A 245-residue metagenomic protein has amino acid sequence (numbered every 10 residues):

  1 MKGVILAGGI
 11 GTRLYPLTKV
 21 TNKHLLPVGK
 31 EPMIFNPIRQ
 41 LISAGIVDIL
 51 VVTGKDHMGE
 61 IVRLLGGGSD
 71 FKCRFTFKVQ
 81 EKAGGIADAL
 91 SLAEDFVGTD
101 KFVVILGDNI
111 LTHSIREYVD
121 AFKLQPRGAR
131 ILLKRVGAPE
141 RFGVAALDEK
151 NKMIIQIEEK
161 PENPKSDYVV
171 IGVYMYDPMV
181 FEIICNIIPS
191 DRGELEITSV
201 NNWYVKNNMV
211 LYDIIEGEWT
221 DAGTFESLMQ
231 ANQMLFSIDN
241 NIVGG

Functional and structural regions predicted by a protein language model:
K2-I5, R13, P27, E31-L106 (+4 more regions): Conserved N-terminal catalytic core of the sugar/cofactor nucleotidyltransferase
K19-H24: Short alpha-helical oligomerization interface
L25, A145-L147, Y212: A structural signal for short hydrophobic beta-strand segments in well-ordered beta-sheet cores
G67-K72, L147-D148, W203-V205: Short, conserved catalytic or adaptor-binding loops enriched in Gly and charged residues
H113-R141: Conserved donor-nucleotide/metal-binding helix-loop-beta segment in metal-dependent transferases, i.e., the alpha-helix
V119, K123, M153-G245: Catalytic-core segments of class I nucleotidyltransferases/pyrophosphorylases that form NMP-activated intermediates
I131-L133, V144-A146, V173-M175, W219: Conserved hydrophobic/aromatic beta-strand scaffold that supports enzyme active sites
G137, A145-M153: Ligand/cofactor pocket segment of small-molecule handling proteins
